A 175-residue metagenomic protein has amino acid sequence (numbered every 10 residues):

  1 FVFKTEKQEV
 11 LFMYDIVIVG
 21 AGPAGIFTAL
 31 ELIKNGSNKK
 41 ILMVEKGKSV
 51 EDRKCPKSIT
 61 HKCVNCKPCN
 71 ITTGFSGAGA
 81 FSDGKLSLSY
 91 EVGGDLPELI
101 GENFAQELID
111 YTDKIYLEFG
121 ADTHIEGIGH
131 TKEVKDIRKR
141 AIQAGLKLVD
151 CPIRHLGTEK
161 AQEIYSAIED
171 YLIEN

Functional and structural regions predicted by a protein language model:
F1-F12: Short, Lys/Arg-enriched N-terminal segments with co-localized hydrophobic residues within the first ~10-30 amino acids
F12-A24, L42-V44: Beta1/beta-strand and adjacent pyrophosphate-binding region of the FAD-binding site in flavoprotein oxidoreductases
I18, P23-I26, S49, K57: Generic N-terminal leader segments that precede the first folded domain
I18-G20, T28, G84, I168: Conserved structural-core and active-site-/substrate-pathway-adjacent residues in large, well-folded domains of enzymes
I26-F27, K139: A broad detector of short, well-ordered amphipathic alpha-helices that serve as recognition/interaction surfaces
A29, I33: Gly/Ala-rich phosphate-binding loop of Rossmann-like dinucleotide-binding domains, activating on the conserved
K34-K39: Conserved S-adenosyl-L-methionine
K46-E174: Conserved N-terminal/central alpha/beta ligand/cofactor-binding core
